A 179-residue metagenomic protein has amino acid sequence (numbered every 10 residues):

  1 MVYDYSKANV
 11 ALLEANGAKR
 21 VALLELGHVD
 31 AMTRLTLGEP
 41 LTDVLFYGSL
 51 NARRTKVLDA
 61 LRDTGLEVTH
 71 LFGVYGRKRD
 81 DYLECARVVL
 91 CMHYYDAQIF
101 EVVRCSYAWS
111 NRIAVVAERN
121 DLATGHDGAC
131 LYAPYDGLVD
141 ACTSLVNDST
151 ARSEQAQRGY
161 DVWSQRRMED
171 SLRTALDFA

Functional and structural regions predicted by a protein language model:
M1-L131, D170: Nucleotide-sugar donor-binding catalytic core of glycosyltransferases
Y5, R53, G137, A151 (+2 more regions): Soluble or luminal CAZymes and related metallo-dependent hydrolases
V10, L58-R62, C142-T143, Y160 (+1 more regions): Non-transmembrane alpha-helical segments in soluble domains of secreted/periplasmic/extracellular proteins
P134-A151: C-terminal "capping" alpha-helix adjacent to the active site of nucleotide-linked donor transferases in cell-envelope
V146-F178: A charged, aromatic-enriched C-terminal amphipathic alpha-helix characteristic of glycosyltransferases across folds
